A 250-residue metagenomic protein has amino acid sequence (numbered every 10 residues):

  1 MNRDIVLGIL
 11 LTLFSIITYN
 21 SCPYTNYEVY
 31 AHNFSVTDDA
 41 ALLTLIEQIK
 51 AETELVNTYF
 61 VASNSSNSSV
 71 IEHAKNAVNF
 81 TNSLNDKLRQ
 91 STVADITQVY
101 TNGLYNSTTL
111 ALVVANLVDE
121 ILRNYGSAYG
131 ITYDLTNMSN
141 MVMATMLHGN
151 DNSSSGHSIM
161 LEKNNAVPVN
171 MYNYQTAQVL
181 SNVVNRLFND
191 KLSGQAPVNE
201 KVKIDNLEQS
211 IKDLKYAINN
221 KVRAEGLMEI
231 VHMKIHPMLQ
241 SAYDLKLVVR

Functional and structural regions predicted by a protein language model:
M1-G8: Bacterial N-terminal signal peptides that target proteins for export
I9-P23: Bacterial N-terminal signal peptides
C22, Y27-R250: Mature extracytoplasmic or organellar-lumen-exposed domains after removal of signal/transit peptides
